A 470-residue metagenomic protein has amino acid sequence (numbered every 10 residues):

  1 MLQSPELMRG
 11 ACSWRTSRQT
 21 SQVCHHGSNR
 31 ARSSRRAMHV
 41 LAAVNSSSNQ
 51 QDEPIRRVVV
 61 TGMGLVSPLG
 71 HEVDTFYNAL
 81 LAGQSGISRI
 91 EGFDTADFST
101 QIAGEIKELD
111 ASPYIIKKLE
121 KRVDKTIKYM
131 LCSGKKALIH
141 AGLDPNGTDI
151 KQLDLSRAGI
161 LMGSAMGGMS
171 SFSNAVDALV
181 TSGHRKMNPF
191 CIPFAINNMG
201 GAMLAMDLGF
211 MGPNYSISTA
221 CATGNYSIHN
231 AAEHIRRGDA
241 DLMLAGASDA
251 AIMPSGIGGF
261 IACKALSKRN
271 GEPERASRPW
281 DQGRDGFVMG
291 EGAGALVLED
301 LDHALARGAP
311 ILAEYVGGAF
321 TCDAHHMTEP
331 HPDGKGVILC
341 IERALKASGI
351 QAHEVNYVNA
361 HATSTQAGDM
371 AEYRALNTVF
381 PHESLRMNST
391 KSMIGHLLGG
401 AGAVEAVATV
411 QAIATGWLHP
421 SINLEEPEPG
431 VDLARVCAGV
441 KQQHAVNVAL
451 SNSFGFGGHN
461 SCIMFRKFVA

Functional and structural regions predicted by a protein language model:
M1-N29: N-terminal chloroplast transit peptides
Q3-P5, R9-W14, A37-L119, A141 (+3 more regions): ACP-dependent fatty acid/polyketide chain-elongation machinery
A37-V60, T148-L155, I350-E354, D432-A470: Flexible, low-complexity linker/loop segments at domain and module junctions
I55, P68, I116-K135, K186-I196 (+5 more regions): Active-site pocket-shaping loop/turn-to-helix segments
R57-T61, Q84-R89, G271-S348, E354-Y357 (+2 more regions): Condensing-enzyme catalytic core mediating Claisen C-C bond formation in acyl metabolism
V60, T75, L81-T219, S248-I257 (+1 more regions): Conserved beta-ketoacyl condensing-enzyme motif
M130-L143, N197-G200, A205-L208, N214-D249 (+3 more regions): Active-site-proximal alpha-helical scaffold in enzymes
T181-N188, H229, E233, A250-A306 (+4 more regions): Glycine-/small-residue-rich "gating" segment that lines the acyl/pantetheine channel and substrate pocket
